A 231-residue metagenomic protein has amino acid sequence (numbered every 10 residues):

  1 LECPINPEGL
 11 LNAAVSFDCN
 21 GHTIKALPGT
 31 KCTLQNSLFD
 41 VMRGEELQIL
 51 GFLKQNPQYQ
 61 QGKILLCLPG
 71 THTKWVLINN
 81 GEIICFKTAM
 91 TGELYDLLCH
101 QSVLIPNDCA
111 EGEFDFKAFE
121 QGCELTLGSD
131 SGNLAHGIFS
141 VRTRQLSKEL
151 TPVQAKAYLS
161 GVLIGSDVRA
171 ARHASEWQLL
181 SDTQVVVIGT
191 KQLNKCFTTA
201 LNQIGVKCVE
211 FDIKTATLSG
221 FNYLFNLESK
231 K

Functional and structural regions predicted by a protein language model:
L1-F39: Short beta-strand-loop/turn "lid" adjacent to the catalytic site in phosphate-handling enzymes
P28-L127: Glycine-rich phosphate-binding loop plus the immediately following alpha-helix
R43-L47, A89, E93, N133 (+4 more regions): Conserved active-site and cofactor/substrate-binding residues in soluble primary-metabolism enzymes
N56, V168-L180: Phosphate/pyrophosphate-binding loops at sites that engage ATP/ADP/AMP, CoA/4′-phosphopantetheine, polyphosphate
I84-A89, I204-K214: Short hydrophobic/aromatic-enriched beta-strand-loop microsegments
L127-A170: Adenine-nucleotide phosphate-binding core of ATP-dependent small-molecule kinases
D182-A200: Glycine-rich phosphate-binding loops at beta-strand->alpha-helix junctions
T199, V209-K231: Glycine-rich phosphate-binding/hydrolytic loop that grips phosphoryl groups
